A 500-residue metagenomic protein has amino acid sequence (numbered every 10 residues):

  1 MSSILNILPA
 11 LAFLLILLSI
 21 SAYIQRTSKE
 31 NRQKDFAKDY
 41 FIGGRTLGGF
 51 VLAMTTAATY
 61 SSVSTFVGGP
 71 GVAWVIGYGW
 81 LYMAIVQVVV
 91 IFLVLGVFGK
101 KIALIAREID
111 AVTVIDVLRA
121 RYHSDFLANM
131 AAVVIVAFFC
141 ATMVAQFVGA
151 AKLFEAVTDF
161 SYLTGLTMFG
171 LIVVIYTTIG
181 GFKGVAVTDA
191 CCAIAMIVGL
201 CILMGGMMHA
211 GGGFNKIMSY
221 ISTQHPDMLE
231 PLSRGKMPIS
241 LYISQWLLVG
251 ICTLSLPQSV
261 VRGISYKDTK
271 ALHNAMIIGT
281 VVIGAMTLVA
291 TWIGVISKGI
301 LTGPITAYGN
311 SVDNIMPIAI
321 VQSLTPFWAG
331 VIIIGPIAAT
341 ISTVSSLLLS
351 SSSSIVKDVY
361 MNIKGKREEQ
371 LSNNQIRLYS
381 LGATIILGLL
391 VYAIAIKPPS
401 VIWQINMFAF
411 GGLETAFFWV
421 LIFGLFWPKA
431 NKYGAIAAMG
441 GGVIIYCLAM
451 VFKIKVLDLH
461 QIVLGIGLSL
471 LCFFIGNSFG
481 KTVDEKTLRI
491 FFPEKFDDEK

Functional and structural regions predicted by a protein language model:
M1-K500: Membrane-embedded helix-loop-helix hairpins and adjacent transmembrane boundary segments in multi-pass transporters
